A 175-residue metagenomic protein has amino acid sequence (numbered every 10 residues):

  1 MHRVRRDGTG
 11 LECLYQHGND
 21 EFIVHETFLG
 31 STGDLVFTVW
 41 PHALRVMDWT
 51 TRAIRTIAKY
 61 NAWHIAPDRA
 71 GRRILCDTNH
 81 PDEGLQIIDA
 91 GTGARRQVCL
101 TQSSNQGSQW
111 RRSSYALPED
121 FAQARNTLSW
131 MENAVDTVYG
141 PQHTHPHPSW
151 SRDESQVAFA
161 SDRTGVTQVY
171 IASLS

Functional and structural regions predicted by a protein language model:
M1-S175: Sequence signature of WD/YWTD-type beta-propeller architectures
